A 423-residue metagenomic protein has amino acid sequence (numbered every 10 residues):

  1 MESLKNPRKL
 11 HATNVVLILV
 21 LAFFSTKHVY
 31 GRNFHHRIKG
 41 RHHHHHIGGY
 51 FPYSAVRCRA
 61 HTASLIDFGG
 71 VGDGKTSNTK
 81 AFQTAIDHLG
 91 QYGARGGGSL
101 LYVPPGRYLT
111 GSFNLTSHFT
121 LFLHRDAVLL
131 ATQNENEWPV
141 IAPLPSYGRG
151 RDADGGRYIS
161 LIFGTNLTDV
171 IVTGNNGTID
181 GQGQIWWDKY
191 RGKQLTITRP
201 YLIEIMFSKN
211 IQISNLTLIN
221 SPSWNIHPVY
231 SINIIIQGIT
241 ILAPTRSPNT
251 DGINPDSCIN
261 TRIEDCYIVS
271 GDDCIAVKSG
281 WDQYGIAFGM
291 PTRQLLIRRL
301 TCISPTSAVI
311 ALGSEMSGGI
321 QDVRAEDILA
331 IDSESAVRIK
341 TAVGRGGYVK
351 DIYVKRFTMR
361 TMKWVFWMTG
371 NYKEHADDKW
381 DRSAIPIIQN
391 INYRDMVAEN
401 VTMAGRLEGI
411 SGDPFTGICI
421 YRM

Functional and structural regions predicted by a protein language model:
E2-M423: Extracellular/periplasmic carbohydrate-active domains that bind, remodel, or depolymerize complex polysaccharides
